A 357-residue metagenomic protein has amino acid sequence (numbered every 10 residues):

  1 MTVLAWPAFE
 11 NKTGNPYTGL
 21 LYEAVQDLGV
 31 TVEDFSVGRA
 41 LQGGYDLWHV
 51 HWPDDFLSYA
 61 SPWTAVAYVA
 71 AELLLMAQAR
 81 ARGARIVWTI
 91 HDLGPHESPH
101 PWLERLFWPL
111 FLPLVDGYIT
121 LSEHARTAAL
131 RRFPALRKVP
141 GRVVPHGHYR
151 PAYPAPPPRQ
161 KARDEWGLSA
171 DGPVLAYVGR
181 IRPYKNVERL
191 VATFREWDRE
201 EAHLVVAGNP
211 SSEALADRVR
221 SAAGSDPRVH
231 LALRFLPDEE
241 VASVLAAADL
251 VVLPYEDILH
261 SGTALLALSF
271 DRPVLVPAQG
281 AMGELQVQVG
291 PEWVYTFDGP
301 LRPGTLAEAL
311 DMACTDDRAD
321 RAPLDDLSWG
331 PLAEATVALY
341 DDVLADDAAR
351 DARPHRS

Functional and structural regions predicted by a protein language model:
P113-R131, A135-P154: Donor nucleotide-sugar binding/catalytic pocket of nucleotide-sugar-dependent glycosyltransferases
S169-K185, V191-F194, V205: Conserved donor-binding/catalytic core segment of Leloir-type glycosyltransferases
H203-D217, R234: Glycosyltransferase donor-sugar binding loop
A216-A242: Nucleotide-activated donor-binding/catalytic signature segment of Leloir-type glycosyltransferases, i.e., the conserved
S243-L259, S269-R272: Acidic donor-binding loop of glycosyltransferase active sites
L253, P273-Q279, G283: Short hydrophobic beta-strand element within catalytic cores of glycosyltransferases and related nucleotide-activated
G283-M312: Change "using UDP/GDP/dTDP sugars" to "using nucleotide sugars
L301-G304, C314-A345: A charged, aromatic-enriched C-terminal amphipathic alpha-helix characteristic of glycosyltransferases across folds
